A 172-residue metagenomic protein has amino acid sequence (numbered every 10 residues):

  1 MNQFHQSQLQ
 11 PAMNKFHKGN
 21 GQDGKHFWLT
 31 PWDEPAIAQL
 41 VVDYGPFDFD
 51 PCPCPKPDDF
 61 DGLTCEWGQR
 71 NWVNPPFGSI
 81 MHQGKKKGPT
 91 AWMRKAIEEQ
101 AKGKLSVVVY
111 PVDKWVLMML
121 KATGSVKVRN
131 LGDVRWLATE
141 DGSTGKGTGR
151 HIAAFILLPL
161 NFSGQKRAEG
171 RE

Functional and structural regions predicted by a protein language model:
N2-E172: Class I S-adenosyl-L-methionine-dependent methyltransferase catalytic core
